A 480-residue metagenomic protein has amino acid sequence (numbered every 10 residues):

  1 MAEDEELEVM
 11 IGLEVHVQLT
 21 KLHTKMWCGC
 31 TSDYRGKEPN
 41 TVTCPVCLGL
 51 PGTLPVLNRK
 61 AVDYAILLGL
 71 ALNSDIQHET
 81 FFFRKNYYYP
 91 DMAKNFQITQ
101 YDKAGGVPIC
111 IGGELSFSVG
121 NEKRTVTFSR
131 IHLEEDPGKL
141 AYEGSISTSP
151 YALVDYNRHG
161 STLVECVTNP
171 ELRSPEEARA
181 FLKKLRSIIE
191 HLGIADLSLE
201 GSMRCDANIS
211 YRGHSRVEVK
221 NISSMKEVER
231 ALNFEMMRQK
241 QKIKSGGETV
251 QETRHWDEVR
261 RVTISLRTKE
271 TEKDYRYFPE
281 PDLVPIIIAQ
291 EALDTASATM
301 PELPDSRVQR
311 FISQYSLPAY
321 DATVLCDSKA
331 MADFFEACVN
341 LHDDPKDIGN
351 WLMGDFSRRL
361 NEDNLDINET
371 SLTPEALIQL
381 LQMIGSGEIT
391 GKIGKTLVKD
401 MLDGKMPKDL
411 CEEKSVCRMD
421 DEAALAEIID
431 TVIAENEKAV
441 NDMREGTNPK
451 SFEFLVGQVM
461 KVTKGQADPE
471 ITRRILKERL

Functional and structural regions predicted by a protein language model:
M1-E302, A319, N340-D344: Basic, nucleic-acid-interacting segments
E5, S316-L317, V339-I348, S386-E388 (+1 more regions): Structural motif
R59-D63, R179-L182, M225-E229, T271 (+8 more regions): Amphipathic alpha-helical transducer elements in NTP-driven molecular machines
G201-G213, I312-E336, P345-D363, E375 (+2 more regions): Core structural elements
K242, R359-D363, I389-I393, P407-K408: Short, structured loop/turn "capping" segments at alpha-beta junctions
L341-H342, I348, F356-S371, Q379-I384 (+1 more regions): M16/insulysin-pitrilysin zinc metalloprotease superfamily fold
N368-I378, G391-K461: Strongly charged, low-complexity linkers/loops
P449-L480: Short, amphipathic C-terminal "tail helix"
